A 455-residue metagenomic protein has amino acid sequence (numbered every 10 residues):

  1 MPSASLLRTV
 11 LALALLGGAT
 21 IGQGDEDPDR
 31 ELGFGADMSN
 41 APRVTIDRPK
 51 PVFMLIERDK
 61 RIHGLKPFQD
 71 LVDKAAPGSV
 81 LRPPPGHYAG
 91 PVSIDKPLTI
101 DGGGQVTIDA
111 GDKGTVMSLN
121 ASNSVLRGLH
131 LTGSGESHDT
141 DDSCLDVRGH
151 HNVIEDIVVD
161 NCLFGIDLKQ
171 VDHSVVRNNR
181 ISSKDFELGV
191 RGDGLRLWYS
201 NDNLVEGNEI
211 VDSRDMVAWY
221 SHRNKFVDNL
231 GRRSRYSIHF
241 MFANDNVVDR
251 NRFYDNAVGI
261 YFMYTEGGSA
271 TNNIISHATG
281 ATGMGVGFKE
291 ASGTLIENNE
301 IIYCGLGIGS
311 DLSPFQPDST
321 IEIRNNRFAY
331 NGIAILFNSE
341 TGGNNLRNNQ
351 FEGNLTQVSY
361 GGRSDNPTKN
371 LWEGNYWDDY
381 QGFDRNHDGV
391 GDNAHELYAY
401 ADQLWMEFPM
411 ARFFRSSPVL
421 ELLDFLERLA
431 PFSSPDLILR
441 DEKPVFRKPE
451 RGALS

Functional and structural regions predicted by a protein language model:
M1-V10: Bacterial N-terminal signal peptides that target proteins for export
T9-G18: Bacterial N-terminal signal peptides
L32-P49, T279-G285, T294, G307-P314 (+2 more regions): Functionally critical loop-and-helix segments that line ligand-binding/catalytic clefts of soluble enzyme domains
K50-A89: Acidic Gly/Asp/Thr-rich repetitive segments characteristic of extracellular carbohydrate-active and adhesion proteins
Q69, D73, H87-D101, I108-N152 (+2 more regions): Extracellular beta-strand-rich solenoid/capping regions of secreted or surface-exposed proteins that bind or remodel
G78-V80, P85, P91, P97 (+19 more regions): Detector for repetitive beta-architecture
A110-S118, H138-D146, N161-L168, L188-W198 (+7 more regions): Extracellular beta-strand/beta-solenoid scaffold signature
